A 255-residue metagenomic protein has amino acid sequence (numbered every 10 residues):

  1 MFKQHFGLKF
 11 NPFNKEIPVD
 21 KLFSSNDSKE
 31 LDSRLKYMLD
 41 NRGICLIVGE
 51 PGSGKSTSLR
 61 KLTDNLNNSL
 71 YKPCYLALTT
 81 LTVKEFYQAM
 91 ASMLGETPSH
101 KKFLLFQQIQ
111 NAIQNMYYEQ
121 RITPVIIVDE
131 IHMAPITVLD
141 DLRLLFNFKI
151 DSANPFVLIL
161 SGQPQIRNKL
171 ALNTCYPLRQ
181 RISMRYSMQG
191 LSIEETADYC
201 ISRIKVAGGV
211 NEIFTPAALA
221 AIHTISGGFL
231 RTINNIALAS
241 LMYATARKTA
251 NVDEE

Functional and structural regions predicted by a protein language model:
M1-N41: A short, basic N-terminal segment
K3, T82-E85, T97-D141, I150-A153 (+3 more regions): Mid-core helix/loop region of P-loop NTP-binding domains shared across ATPases and GTPases
L8-N14, L70-P73, L81-H100: Conserved NTP-binding/hydrolysis module of P-loop NTPases
N41-D64: Walker A/P-loop nucleotide-binding motif
T63-L66, I166-R181: Short regulatory helix/loop adjacent to the ATP-binding pocket of P-loop NTPases
L76-T79, L170, S183-E195: Conserved AAA+ ATPase "SRH/arginine-finger" region at the nucleotide-binding site
S92-L94, P164-Q165, N173, L191-V210: Conserved AAA+ ATPase "sensor/coupling" helix adjacent to the nucleotide-binding pocket
N234, M242-E255: Conserved C-terminal helix/linker of AAA+ ATPases
